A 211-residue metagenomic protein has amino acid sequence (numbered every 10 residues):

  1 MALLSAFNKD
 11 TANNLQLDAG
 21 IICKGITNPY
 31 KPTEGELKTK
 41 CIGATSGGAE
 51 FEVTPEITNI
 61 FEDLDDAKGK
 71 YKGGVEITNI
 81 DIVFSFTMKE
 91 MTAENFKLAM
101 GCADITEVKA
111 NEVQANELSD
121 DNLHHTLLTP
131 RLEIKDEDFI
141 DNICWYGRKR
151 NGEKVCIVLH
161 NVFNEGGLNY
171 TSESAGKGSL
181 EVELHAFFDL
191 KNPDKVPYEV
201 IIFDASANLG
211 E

Functional and structural regions predicted by a protein language model:
M1-E211: Signature of extracytoplasmic/envelope-associated structural regions
